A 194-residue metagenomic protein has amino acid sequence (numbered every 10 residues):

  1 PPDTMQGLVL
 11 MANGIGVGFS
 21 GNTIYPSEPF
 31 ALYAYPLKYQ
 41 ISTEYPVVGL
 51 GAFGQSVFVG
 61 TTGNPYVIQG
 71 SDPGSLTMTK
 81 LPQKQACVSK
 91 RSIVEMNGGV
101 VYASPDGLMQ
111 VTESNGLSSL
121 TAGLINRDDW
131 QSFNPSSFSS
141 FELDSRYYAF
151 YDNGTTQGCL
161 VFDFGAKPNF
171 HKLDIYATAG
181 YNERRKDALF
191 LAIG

Functional and structural regions predicted by a protein language model:
P1-N13: Disordered, low-complexity "stalk" and linker segments at domain junctions of extracellular and cell-surface proteins
P1-P2, A31-S42: A short helix->beta-strand "capping" segment at the edge of beta-propeller domains
L10, V17, I41-T43: A structural/positional concept
G14, T43-G194: Beta-sheet-dominated scaffold domains
G14-Y33, Q69-G70: Blade/loop signatures of beta-propeller domains
